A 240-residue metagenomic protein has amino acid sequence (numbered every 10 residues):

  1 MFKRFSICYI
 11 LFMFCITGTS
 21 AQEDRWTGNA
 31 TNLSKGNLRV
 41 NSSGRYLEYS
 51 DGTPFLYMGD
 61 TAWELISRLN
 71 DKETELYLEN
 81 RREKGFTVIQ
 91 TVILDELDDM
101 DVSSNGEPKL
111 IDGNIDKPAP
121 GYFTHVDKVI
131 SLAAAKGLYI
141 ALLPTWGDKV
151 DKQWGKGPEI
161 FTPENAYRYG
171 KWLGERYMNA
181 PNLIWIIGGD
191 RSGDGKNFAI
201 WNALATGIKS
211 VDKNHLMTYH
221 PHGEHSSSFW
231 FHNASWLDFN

Functional and structural regions predicted by a protein language model:
M1-E23: Bacterial Sec-dependent N-terminal signal peptides
W26-F239: Active-site mouth of glycoside hydrolases
